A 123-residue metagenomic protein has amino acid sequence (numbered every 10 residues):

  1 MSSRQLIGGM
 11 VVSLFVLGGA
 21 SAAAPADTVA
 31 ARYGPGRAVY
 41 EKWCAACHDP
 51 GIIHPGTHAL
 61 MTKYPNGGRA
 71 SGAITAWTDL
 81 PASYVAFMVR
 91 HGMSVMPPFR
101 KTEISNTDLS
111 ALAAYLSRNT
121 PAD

Functional and structural regions predicted by a protein language model:
M1-M10, P97: Bacterial N-terminal signal peptides that target proteins for export
G9-G18: Bacterial N-terminal signal peptides
A20-V39, P55: Electrostatic cytochrome c docking/interface patches
A31, P35, V39, L80 (+3 more regions): Extracytoplasmic/secreted proteins, especially bacterial periplasmic and envelope-associated proteins
G36, Y40-G51, M96, L112 (+1 more regions): The canonical Cys-X-X-Cys-His
R37, D49-F87: Gly/Gly-Pro-rich "capping" loops immediately C-terminal to redox-active cysteine motifs in periplasmic/lumenal
A73, V95-P98: Conserved beta-strand positions that form and line the central face of beta-propeller blades
V89, R100-D123: C-terminal capping alpha-helices of c-type cytochrome domains
